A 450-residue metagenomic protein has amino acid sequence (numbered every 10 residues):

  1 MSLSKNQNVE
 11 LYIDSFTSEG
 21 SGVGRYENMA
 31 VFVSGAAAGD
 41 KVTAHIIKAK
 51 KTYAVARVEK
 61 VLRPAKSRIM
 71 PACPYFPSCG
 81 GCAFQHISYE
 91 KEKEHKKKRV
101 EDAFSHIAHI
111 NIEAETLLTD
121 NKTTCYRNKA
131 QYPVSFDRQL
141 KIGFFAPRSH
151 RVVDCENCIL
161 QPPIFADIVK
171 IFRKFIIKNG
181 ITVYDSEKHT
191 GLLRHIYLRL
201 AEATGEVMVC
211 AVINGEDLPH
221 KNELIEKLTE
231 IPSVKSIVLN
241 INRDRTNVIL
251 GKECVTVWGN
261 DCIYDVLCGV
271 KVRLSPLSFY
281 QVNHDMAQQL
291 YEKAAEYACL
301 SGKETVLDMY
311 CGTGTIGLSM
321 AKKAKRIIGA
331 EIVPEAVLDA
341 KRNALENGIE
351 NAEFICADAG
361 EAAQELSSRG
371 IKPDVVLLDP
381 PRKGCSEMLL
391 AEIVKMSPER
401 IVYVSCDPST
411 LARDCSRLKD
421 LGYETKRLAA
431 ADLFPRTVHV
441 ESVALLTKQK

Functional and structural regions predicted by a protein language model:
M1-P71, Y75, E353, G360-E361: Terminal RNA-binding accessory module
S2-Y12, S18, H220-K450: Rossmann-like S-adenosyl-L-methionine
G22-E27, G143-P147, C210-V212, A340: Short, acidic/hydrophobic/Gly-rich beta-strand patch recurrent on exposed beta strands that often constitutes part
T43-H45, Q131, L307: Hydrophobic beta-strand signal
E59-P71, P77-V183, L218: Extended interfacial segments that mediate partner engagement and assembly in macromolecular machines
E115-T123, S186, H195-L198, A430-L433: Short, solvent-exposed loop/turn elements at beta->coil junctions and helix N-caps that rim active or binding pockets
T124-N128, A203-G205, V438-H439: A short, glycine/Asx- and small/polar-enriched loop/turn that sits immediately N-terminal to a beta-strand
L198, G205-N214, K271-S275, V375: Short, aliphatic-rich beta-strand segments
